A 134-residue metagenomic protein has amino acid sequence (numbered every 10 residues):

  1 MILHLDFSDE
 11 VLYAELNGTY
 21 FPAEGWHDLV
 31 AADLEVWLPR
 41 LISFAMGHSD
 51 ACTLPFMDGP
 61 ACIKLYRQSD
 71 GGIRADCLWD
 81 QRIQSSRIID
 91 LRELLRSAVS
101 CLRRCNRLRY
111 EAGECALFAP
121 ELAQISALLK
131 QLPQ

Functional and structural regions predicted by a protein language model:
M1-S69: N-terminal low-complexity, intrinsically disordered segments
E24, A75, S85-R87: Short acidic, gly/pro-rich beta-turn/loop elements at beta-sheet edges and active-site/ligand-binding grooves
A32-L34, I73-R74, L94-R96: Short, low-complexity, polar/charged sequence segments that are solvent-exposed and flexible
K64-R82: Mid-chain, well-packed structural core segment of small domains
R82-Q134: Mixed-charge, glycine-accented linear interaction segment located at domain edges/termini
